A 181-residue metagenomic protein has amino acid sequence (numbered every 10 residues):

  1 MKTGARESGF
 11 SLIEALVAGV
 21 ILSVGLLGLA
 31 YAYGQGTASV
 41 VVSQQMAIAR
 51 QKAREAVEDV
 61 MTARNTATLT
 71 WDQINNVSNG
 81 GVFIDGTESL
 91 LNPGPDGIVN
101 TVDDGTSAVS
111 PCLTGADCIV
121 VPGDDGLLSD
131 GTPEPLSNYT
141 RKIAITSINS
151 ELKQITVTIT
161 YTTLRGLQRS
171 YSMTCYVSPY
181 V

Functional and structural regions predicted by a protein language model:
M1-F10: N-terminal leader/signal peptides at the extreme start of proteins
K2, A18-I21, I159, Q168: Exposed boundary/loop context
F10-R54, A67: Aliphatic-rich helix starts adjacent to a transmembrane/signal segment
A47, Q51-V181: Low-complexity, Gly/Pro-rich coil/beta segments used as flexible assembly/activation regions
